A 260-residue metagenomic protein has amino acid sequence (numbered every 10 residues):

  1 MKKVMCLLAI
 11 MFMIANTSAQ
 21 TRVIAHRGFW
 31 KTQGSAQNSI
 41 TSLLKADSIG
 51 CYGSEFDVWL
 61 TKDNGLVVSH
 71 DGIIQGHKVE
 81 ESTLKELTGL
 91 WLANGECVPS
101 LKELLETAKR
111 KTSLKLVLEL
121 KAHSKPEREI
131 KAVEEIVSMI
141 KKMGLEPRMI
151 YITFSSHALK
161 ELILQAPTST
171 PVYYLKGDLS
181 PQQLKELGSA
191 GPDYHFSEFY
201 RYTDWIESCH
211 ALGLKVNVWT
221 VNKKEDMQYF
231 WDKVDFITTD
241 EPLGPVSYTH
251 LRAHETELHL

Functional and structural regions predicted by a protein language model:
M1-T21: Bacterial Sec-dependent N-terminal signal peptides
L8-A9, E106, H259: Compositionally biased amphipathic helical and low-complexity segments enriched in hydrophobic
A19-R252: Phosphate-group recognition and catalysis centered on beta-loop-alpha active-site segments
H250, E255-L260: Single conserved hydrophobic/aromatic residue that forms the stacking wall/gate of nucleotide- or nucleobase-binding
